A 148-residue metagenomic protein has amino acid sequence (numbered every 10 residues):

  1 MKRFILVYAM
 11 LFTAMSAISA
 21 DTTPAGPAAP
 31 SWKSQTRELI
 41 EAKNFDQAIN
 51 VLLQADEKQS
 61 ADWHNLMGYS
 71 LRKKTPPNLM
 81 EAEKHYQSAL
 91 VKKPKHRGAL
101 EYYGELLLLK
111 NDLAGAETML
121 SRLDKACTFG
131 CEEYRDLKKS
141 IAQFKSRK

Functional and structural regions predicted by a protein language model:
D21-P30, E117-K148: Terminal, low-structured helical/coil segments at or just beyond the last alpha-helical repeat
P27-A55: Alpha-helical segment of the N-proximal tetratricopeptide repeat
R37, Y69-L71, E105, Q143: Residue-level recognition of tetratricopeptide repeat
E41-A42, K73-T75, L109, A126 (+1 more regions): Register position in tetratricopeptide repeats
A42-Q47, T75-S88, N111-M119: Structural signature of tandem alpha-helical TPR/SEL1-like repeats, specifically the intra-repeat loop/turn
K58, K92, K125-F129: Structural marker of alpha-solenoid helical repeat scaffolds
W63-N65, A99, E133: TPR alpha-solenoid repeat register
L66-M67, Y102, D136-S140: Canonical tetratricopeptide repeat
